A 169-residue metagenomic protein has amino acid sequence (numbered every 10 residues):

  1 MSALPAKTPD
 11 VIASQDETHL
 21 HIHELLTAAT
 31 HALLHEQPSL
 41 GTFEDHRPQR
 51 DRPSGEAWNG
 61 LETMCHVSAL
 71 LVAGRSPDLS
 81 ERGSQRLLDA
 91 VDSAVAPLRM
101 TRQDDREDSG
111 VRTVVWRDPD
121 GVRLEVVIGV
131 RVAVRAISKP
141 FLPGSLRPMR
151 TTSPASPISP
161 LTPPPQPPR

Functional and structural regions predicted by a protein language model:
M1, T42, E81-S84, W116 (+1 more regions): Bulky hydrophobic/aromatic packing residues
M1-C65: N-terminal leader/targeting segments
P5, P9, A69-L87, A136-P154: Hydrophobic transmembrane alpha-helix bundles
L26-T27, D118-R169: Extracellularly exposed regions in secreted/surface proteins, prominently low-complexity, repeat-rich
L40-A57, Q103-V122, V130: Ser/Thr-rich, low-complexity intrinsically disordered terminal regions
L61-G110: Long, charged/polar, surface-exposed segments that mediate recognition or autoinhibition
V67-P77, W116-R117, G121-V127: Amphipathic, interaction-prone secondary-structure segments
